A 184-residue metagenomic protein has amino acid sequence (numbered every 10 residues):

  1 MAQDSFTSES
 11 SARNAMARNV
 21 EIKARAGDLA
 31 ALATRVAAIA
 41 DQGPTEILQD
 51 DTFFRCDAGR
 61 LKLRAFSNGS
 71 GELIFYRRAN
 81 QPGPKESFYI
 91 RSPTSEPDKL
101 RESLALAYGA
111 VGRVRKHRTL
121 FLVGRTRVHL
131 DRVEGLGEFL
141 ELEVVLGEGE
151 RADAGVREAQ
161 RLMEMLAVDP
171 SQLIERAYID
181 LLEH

Functional and structural regions predicted by a protein language model:
T7-A15: Low-complexity, intrinsically disordered tandem-repeat tracts enriched in small/polar residues
N14-R125, L166-H184: N-terminal strand-loop-strand beta-hairpin
A30-L32, E150-D153: Short acidic, Gly/Pro-enriched loop/turn segments at secondary-structure junctions
G83-F88, L140-E141, R151-D153: A short, polar/proline- and glycine-enriched secondary-structure boundary/capping micro-motif
R115-E148: Conserved, surface-exposed functional patches that form binding/active-site neighborhoods
R151-I174: Mixed-charge, glycine-accented linear interaction segment located at domain edges/termini
